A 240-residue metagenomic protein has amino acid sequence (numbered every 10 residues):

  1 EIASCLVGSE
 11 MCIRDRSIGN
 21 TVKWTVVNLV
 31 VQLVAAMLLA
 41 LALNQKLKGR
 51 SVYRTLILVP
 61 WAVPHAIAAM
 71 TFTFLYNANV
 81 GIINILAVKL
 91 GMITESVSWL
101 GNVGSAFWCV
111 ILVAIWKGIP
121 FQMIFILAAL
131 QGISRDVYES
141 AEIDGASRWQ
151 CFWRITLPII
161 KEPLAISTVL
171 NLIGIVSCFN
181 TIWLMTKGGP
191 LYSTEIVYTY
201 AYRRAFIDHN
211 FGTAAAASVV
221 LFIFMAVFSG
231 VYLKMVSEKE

Functional and structural regions predicted by a protein language model:
S4, S9-E10, R14-E240: A structural signal for multi-pass alpha-helical bundles of membrane permease subunits that mediate small-molecule
